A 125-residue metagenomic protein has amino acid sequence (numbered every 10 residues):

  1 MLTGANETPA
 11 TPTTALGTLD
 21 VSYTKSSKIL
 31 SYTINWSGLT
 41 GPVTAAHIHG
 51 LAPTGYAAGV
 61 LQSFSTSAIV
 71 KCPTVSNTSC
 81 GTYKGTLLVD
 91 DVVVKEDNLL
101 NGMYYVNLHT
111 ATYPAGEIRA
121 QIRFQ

Functional and structural regions predicted by a protein language model:
M1-A46, G50-Q125: Metal-centered catalytic cores of metalloenzymes
